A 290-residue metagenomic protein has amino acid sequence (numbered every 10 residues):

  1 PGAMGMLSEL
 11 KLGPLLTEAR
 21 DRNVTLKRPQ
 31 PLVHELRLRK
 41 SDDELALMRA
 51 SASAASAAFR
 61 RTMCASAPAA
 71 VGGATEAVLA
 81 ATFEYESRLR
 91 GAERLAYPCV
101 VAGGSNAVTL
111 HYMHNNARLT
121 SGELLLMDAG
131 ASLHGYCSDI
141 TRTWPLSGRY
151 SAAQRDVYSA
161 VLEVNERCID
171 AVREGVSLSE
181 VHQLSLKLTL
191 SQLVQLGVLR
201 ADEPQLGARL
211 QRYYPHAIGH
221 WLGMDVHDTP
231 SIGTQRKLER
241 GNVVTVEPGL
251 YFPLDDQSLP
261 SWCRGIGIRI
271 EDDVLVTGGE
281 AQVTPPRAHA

Functional and structural regions predicted by a protein language model:
P1-A290: Active-site neighborhoods and metal-handling regions in enzymes and metal-associated proteins
